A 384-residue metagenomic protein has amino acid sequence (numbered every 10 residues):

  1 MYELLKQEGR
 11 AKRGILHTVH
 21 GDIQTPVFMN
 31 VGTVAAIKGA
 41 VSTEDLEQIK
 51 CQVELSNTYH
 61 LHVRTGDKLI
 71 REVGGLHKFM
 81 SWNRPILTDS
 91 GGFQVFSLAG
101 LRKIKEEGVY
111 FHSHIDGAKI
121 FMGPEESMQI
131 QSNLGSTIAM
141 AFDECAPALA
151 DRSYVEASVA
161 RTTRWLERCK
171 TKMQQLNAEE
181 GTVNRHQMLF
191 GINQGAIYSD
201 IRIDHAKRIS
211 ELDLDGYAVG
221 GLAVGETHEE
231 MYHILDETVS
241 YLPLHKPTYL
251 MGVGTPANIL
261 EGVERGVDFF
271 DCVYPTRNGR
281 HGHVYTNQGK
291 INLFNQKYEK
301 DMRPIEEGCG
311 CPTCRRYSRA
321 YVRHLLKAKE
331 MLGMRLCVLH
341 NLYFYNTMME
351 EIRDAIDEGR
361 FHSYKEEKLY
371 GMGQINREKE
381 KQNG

Functional and structural regions predicted by a protein language model:
M1-I15, I23-G32, G39-A40, D143-L149 (+1 more regions): C-terminal extensions of enzymes
M1-T182, Q296-E299: Non-catalytic, usually N-terminal nucleic-acid engagement modules in DNA/RNA processing proteins
G21, E54, D89, Q131 (+5 more regions): Conserved, mostly hydrophobic/aromatic
E126, I130, L134, A157-R168 (+6 more regions): A non-catalytic, amphipathic alpha-helix used as a structural packing/dimerization or gating element in enzyme scaffolds
A148-R152, E156, G216-L222, M331-M334: Glycine- and acidic
T163, K172, L176, N184 (+1 more regions): Glycine-rich phosphate/ribose-binding loops and adjacent secondary-structure elements that form binding surfaces
K172-T182, K246, I352-Y364: Surface-exposed helix-capping loop/turn segments at secondary-structure junctions
